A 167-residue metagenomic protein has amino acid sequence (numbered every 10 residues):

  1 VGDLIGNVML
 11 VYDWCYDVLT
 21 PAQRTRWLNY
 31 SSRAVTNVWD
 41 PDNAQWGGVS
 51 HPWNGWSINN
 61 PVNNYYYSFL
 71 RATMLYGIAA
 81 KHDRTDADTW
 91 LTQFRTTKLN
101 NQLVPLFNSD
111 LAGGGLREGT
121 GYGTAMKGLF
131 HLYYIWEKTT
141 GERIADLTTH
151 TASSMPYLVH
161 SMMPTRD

Functional and structural regions predicted by a protein language model:
V1-P164: Aromatic-lined, polymer-binding surfaces characteristic of secreted/periplasmic polysaccharide-degrading enzymes
